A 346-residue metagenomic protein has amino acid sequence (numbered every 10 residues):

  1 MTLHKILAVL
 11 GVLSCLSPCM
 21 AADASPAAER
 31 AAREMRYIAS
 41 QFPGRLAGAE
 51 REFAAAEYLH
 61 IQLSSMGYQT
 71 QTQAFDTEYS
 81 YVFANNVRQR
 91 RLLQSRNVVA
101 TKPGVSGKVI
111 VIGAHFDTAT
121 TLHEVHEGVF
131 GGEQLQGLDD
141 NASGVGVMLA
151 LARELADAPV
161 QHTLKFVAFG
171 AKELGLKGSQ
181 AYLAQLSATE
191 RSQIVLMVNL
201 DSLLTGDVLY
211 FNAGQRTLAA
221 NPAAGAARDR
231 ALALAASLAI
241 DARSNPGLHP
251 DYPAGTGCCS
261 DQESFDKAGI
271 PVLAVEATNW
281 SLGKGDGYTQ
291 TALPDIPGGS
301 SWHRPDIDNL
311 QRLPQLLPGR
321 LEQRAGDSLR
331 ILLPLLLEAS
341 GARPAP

Functional and structural regions predicted by a protein language model:
A8-S17: Bacterial N-terminal signal peptides
D23-S25, S40-F53, A84-Q89, F130-N141 (+5 more regions): Second-shell loop/turn segments in exported
A28-P43, Q62-M66, L93-T163, V167: Catalytic-core environment of secreted peptidases
Y37-S40, G44-P103: A non-catalytic alpha/beta surface segment that caps or lines the substrate-entry region of metallo-dependent hydrolase
G44-R45, D76-S80, V105-S106, F116-T120 (+5 more regions): Solvent-exposed loop/turn segments at secondary-structure junctions within structured extracellular/periplasmic domains
Q71-T72, V99, V109-G113, G137 (+4 more regions): Structural recognition of the beta-strand scaffold that forms the well-ordered cores of secreted hydrolase catalytic
A74, G206-A345: Active-site-adjacent substrate-binding region of metalloamidase/peptidase-like peptide-processing proteins
Q94, G132-A223: Acidic/histidine-rich catalytic neighborhood of metal-dependent amide-processing enzymes
